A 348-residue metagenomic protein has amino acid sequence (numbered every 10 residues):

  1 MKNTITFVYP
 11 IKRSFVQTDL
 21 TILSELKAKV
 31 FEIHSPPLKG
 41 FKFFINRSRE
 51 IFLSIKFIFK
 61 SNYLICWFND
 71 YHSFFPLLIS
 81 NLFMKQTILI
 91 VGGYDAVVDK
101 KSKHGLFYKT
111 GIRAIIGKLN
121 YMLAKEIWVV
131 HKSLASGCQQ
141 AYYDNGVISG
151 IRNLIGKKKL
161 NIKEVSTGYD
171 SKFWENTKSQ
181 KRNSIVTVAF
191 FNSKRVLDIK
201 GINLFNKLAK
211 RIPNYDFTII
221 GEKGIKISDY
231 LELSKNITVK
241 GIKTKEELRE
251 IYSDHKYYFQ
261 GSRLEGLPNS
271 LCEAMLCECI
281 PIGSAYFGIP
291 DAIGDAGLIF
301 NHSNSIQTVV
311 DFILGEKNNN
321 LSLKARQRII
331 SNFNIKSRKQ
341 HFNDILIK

Functional and structural regions predicted by a protein language model:
K118-L160, Y169-F173: A short, active-site helix/loop in glycosyltransferases that binds the activated sugar's phosphate group
V165-K172, N176-K200, F205-I212: Conserved donor-binding/catalytic core segment of Leloir-type glycosyltransferases
I227-E246: Nucleotide-activated donor-binding/catalytic signature segment of Leloir-type glycosyltransferases, i.e., the conserved
E250-H255: Short alpha-helical donor nucleotide-sugar binding micro-motif in glycosyltransferases
R263: Aromatic "clamp/platform" in nucleotide-sugar-dependent glycosyltransferases that forms part of the donor/acceptor
C279-G283: Short hydrophobic beta-strand element within catalytic cores of glycosyltransferases and related nucleotide-activated
D295-N304, F312-K317: Conserved acidic donor-binding segment of nucleotide-sugar-dependent glycosyltransferases
N304, K317-I347: A charged, aromatic-enriched C-terminal amphipathic alpha-helix characteristic of glycosyltransferases across folds
